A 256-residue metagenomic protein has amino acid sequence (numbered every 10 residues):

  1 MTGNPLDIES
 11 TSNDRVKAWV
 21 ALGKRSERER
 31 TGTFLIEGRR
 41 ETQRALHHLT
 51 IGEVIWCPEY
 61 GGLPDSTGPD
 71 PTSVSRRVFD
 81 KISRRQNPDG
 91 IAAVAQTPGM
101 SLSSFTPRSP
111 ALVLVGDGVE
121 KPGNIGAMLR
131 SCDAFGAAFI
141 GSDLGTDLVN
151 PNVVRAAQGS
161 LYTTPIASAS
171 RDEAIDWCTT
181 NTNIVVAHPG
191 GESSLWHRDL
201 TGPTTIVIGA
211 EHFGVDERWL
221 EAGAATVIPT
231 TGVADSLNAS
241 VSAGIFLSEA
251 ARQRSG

Functional and structural regions predicted by a protein language model:
M1-Q86: N-terminal positively charged helical leader segments and presequences
G3, G99-M100, F105-G191: RNA substrate-binding interface of SAM-dependent RNA methyltransferases
I8, F34, D117-G118, S142-D143 (+3 more regions): Glycine- and other small-residue-rich loops at beta-strand/loop junctions that grip anionic moieties
F34-I36, G52-P58, I166-A167, N183-H188 (+1 more regions): Short, hydrophobic beta-strand segments that form beta-sheet elements in well-ordered domains
G38, E120-A127, S236-S242: Amphipathic alpha-helical repeat scaffolds
R39-R40, C57-G62, R171, P189-G191 (+1 more regions): Short, polar loop motifs at secondary-structure junctions
A93, S131-F135, G145-Y162, E217-G256: Structured adenosyl-cofactor binding patch, chiefly the S-adenosyl-L-methionine
V186-A234: Active-site/ligand-binding-proximal alpha/beta "capping" segment
